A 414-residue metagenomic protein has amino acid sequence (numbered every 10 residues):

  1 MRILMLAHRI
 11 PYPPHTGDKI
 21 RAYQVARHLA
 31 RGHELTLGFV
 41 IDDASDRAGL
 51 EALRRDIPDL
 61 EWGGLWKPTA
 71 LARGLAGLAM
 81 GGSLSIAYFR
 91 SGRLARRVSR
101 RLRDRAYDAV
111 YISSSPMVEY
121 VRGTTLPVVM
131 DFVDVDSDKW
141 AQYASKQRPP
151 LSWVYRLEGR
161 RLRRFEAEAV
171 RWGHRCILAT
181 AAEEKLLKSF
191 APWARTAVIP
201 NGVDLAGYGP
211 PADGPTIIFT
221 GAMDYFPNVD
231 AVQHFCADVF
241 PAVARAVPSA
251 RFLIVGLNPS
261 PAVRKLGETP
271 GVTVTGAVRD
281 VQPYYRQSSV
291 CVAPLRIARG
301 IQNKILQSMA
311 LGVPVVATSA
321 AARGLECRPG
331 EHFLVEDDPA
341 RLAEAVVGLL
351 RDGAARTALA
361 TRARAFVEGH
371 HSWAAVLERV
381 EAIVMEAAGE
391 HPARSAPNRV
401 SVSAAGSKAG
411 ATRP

Functional and structural regions predicted by a protein language model:
M1-E61, R103-R105, G406, R413-P414: N-terminal subdomain of nucleotide-sugar transferases
H8, K67-Y88, M130-A167, K185 (+1 more regions): Acceptor-binding helix/loop patch of EC 2.4 sugar-transfer enzymes, predominantly nucleotide-sugar-dependent
V129-M130, S137, Y155-Y208: Donor nucleotide-sugar binding/catalytic pocket of nucleotide-sugar-dependent glycosyltransferases
R171, S189, W193, A197-Q287: Conserved catalytic-core segment of nucleotide-activated headgroup transferases in glycan assembly
H174, G271, R286-G300, L311-P314: Acidic donor-binding loop of glycosyltransferase active sites
K304-Q307, P314-T318: Short hydrophobic beta-strand element within catalytic cores of glycosyltransferases and related nucleotide-activated
F333-A340, G348-A354: Conserved acidic donor-binding segment of nucleotide-sugar-dependent glycosyltransferases
A354-V384: A charged, aromatic-enriched C-terminal amphipathic alpha-helix characteristic of glycosyltransferases across folds
